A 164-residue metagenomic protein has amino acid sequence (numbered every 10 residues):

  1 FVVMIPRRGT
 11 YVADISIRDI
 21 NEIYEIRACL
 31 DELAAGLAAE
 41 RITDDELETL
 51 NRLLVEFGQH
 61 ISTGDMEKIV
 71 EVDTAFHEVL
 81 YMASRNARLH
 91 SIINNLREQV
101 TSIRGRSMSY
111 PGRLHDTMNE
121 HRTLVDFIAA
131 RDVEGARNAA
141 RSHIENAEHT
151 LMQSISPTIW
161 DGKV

Functional and structural regions predicted by a protein language model:
F1-E40, D45, M82, E148-V164: Short linear motifs at protein or domain termini
R7, I17, T74, N86 (+1 more regions): ATP/adenylate-binding site constellation spanning eukaryotic-like Ser/Thr protein kinases, ABC-transporter
I20, E71-A75, A83-L89: Amphipathic alpha-helical effector-binding/dimerization core of metabolite-sensing transcriptional regulators
L33-S62, E71: Amphipathic alpha-helical dimerization/coiled-coil segments that flank or bridge DNA-binding/regulatory modules
A39, G58, Y81-R85, A129: Amphipathic alpha-helical interaction elements
E46-T49, K68, V72, R88 (+2 more regions): Residue-level detector of well-ordered alpha-helical segments, enriched for hydrophobic/aromatic packing positions
N51-G58, T63, A75, E98 (+1 more regions): C-terminal all-alpha effector/ligand-binding and dimerization domain of prokaryotic HTH-type transcriptional repressors
